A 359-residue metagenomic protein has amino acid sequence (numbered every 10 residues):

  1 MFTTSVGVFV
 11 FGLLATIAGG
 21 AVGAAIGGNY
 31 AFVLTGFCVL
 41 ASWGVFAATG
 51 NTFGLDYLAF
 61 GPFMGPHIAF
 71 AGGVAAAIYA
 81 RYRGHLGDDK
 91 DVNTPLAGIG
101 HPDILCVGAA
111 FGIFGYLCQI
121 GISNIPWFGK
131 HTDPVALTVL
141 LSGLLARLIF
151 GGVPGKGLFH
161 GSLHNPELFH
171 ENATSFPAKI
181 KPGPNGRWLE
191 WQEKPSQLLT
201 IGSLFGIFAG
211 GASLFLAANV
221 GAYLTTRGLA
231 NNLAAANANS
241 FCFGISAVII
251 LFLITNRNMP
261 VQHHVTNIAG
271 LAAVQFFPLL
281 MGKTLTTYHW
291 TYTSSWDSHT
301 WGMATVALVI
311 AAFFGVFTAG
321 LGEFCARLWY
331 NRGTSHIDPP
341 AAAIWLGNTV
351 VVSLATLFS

Functional and structural regions predicted by a protein language model:
F2-S359: Alpha-helical multipass membrane-protein architecture
